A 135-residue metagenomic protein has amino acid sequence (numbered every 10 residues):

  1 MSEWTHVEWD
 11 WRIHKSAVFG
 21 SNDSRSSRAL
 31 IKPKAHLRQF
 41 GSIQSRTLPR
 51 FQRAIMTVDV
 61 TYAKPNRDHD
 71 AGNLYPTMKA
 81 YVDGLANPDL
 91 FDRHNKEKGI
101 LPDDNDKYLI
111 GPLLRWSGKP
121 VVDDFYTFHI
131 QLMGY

Functional and structural regions predicted by a protein language model:
M1-Y135: Catalytic phosphate/metal-binding cores of nucleic-acid and nucleotide-processing enzymes, i.e., regions that mediate
